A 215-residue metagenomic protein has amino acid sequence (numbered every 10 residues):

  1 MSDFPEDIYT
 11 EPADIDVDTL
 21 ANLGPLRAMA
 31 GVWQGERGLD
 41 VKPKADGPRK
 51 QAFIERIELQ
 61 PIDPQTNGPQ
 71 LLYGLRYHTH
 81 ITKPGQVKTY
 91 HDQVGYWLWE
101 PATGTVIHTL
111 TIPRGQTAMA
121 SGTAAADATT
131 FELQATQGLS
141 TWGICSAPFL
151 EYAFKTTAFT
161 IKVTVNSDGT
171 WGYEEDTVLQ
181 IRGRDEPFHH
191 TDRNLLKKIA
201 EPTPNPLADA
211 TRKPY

Functional and structural regions predicted by a protein language model:
M1-G74, H80-I81, T157-A158, V178-Y215: Amphipathic/hydrophobic helical signal segments and adjacent flexible N-terminal regions that mediate secretion
G24-L26, F149-K155, F159-S167: Exposed beta-sheet edge/beta-hairpin loop segments within beta-rich domains
A30-V32, L71-R76, T103-H108, A128-Q134 (+1 more regions): Short, hydrophobic/aromatic-rich segments at coil-to-beta transitions
A52-I54, T89-V94, G115-A120, T156-F159 (+1 more regions): Short, surface-exposed coil-to-beta transition loops
P64-H108: Hydrophobic/aromatic-rich structural module bridging two neighboring secondary-structure elements via a short loop
N67-G68, W99-G104, G122-F131, V163-W171 (+1 more regions): A short, structured loop/turn motif at beta-sheet edges
V94, P101-E151: An exposed acidic His-Trp-rich patch
G169-L179: Internal, hydrophobic beta-strand segments that form the core of beta-sheet-rich folds
